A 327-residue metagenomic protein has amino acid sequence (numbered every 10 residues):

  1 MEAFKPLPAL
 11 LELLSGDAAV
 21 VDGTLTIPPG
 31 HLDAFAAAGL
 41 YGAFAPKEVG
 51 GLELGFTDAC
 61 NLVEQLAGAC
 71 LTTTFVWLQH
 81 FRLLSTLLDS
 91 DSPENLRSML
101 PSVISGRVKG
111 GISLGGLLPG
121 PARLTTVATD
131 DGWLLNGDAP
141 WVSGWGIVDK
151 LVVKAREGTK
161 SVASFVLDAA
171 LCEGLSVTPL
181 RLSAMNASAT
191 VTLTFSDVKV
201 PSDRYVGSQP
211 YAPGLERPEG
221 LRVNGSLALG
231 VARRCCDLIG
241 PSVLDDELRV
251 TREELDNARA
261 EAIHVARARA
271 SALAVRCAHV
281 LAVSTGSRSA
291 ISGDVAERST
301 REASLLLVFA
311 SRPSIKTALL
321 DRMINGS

Functional and structural regions predicted by a protein language model:
L10-A18: Generic N-terminal amphipathic, Lys/Arg-enriched alpha-helix
T26-A37, Y41-N136, W141: Glycine-rich flavin
W141-G174: A short core secondary-structure module
L171-K199, P210-A212: Flexible, small-/acidic-enriched active-site or ligand-binding loops
T194-V223, D237-D246, R252: A glycine-rich, basic-preceded beta-loop-alpha segment at the flavin cofactor/substrate interface of flavin-utilizing
V223-R276: Extended amphipathic alpha-helical segments enriched in small hydrophobics
A272-A278, V283, S287, I291 (+1 more regions): Structured catalytic cores of enzymes that bind and process phosphorylated ligands/cofactors
R288-S327: Glycine-rich phosphate/cofactor-binding loops in nucleotide/flavin-utilizing enzymes
